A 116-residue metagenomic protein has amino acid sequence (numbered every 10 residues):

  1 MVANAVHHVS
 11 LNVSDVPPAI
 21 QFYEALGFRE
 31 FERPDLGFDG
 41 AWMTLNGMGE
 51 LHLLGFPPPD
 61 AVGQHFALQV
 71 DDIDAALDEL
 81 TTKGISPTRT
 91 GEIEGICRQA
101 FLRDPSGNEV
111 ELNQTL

Functional and structural regions predicted by a protein language model:
M1-P18, Q64-F66: N-terminal beta-strand motif that seeds the catalytic metal site of vicinal oxygen chelate
V2, T82-L116: Vicinal oxygen chelate
V2-A5, L36-L51, S106, L116: C-terminal "cap" of GNAT-fold acetyltransferases
S10-G49: Core segments of cupin and vicinal oxygen chelate
N12, E32, L54, L112-L116: Short beta->alpha transition motifs characteristic of CBS
L36-G40, D60-V62, I93-R98: Short acidic/glycine-enriched loop/turn segments that link adjacent beta-strands
E50, A67, Q99-A100: Short hydrophobic/aromatic beta-strand element in the GNAT-like acyltransferase core that lines or flanks the acyl-donor
H65-D78: Mid-chain, well-packed structural core segment of small domains
